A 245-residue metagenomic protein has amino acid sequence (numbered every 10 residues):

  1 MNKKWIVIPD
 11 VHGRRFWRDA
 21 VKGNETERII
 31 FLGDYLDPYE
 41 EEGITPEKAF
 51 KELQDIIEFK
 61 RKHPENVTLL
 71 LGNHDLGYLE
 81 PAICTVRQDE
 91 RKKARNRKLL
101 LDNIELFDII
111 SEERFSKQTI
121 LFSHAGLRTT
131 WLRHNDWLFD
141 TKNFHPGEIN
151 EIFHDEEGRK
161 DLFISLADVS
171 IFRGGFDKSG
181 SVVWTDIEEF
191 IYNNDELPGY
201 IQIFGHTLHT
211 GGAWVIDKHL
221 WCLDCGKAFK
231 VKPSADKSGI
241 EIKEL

Functional and structural regions predicted by a protein language model:
M1-I6, E113-L121, D217-K218: Beta-strand-turn-beta hairpins that frame and shape the catalytic cleft of phosphate-ester-processing enzymes
M1-K3, N24-R28, P64-N66, Q118 (+1 more regions): A general structural motif
V7-P9, I29-G33, T68-N73, F122-S123 (+2 more regions): Active-site neighborhood of phospho(di)ester-bond hydrolases with catalytic His/Asp-centered motifs
I8, G13-D102: Core catalytic region of metal-dependent phosphoesterases/phosphodiesterases, especially metallo-beta-lactamase-like
G13-F16, D37-Y39, H74-E80, R128-T130 (+2 more regions): Active-site environment of divalent metal-dependent phosphoester hydrolases
E90-R95, R114-D195: Active-site-proximal loop/helix segment associated with metal-binding centers of metalloenzymes
I104-R114: Conserved N-terminal structural segment that caps and organizes enzyme catalytic cores in eukaryotes
T185-E244: Conserved beta-sheet core of the metallophosphoesterase superfamily
